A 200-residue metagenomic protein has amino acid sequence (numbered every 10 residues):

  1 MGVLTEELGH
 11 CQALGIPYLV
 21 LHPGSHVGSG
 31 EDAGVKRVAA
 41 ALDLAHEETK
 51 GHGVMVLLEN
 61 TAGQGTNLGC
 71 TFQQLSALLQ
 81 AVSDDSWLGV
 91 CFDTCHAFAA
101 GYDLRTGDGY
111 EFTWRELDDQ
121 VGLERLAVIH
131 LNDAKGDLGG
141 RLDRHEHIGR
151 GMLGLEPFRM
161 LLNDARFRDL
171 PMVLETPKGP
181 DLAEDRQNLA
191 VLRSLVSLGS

Functional and structural regions predicted by a protein language model:
M1-G89: Active-site acidic/histidine proton-transfer and metal-coordination neighborhood in alpha/beta enzyme cores
L4-E7, A97, T176: Long, contiguous hydrophobic alpha-helical segments, chiefly transmembrane helices and signal peptides
L19-L21, V56-L58, L88-F92, A127-L131 (+1 more regions): Hydrophobic faces of well-ordered beta-strands that scaffold small-molecule active sites in alpha/beta enzyme cores
P23-V27, N60-Q64, T94-F98, D133-K135 (+1 more regions): Active-site-proximal loop/turn and secondary-structure-junction residues that shape catalytic pockets, frequently
E48-V54, V82-W87, Q120-L123, A165-F167 (+1 more regions): Short helix-capping segments at alpha-helix termini
L68-S76, F98-D169, P177, A183-R186: Gly/Pro-rich active-site loop or hairpin
D181-G199: C-terminal helical cap(s) of enzyme catalytic domains, especially alpha/beta-barrels
